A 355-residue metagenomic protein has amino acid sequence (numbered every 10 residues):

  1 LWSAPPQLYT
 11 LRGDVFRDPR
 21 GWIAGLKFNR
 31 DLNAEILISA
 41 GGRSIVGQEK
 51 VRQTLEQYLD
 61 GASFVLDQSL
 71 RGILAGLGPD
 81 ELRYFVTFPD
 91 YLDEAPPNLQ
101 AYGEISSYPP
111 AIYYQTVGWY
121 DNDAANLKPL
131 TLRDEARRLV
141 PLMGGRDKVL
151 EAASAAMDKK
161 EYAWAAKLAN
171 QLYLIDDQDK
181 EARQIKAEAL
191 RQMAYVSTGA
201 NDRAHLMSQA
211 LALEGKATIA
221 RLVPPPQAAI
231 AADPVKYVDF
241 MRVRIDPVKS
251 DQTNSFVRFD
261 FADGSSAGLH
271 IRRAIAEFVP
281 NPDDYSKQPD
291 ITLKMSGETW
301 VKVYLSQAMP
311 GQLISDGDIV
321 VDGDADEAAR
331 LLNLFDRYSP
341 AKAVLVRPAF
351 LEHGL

Functional and structural regions predicted by a protein language model:
L1-L77: Metallo-beta-lactamase
S3, Q7, F28-D31, E35 (+9 more regions): Short, well-ordered loop/turn and helix-capping segments at boundaries between secondary-structure elements and domains
G21-G25, A152, L168, T299: Well-ordered alpha-helical segments embedded in enzymatic catalytic cores
K27-D31, L82, K249, F259: A general structural signal for short secondary-structure junctions and capping/turn motifs
E35-G41, P79-E81, D202, E214-G215: Short, compositionally biased low-complexity segments
A40, V51-D60, V65-A182, E188-Y195: Hard-cation-handling environments
A155, E161-K167, L174, Q178 (+2 more regions): Feature captures hydrophobic
